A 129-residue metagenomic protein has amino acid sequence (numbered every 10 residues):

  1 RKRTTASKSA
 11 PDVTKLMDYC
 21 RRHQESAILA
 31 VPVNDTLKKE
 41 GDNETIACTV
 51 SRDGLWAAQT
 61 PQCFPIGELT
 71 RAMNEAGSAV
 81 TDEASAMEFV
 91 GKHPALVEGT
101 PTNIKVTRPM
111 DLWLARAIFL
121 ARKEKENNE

Functional and structural regions predicted by a protein language model:
R1-D42, Q59-T60: Conserved beta-loop-beta/alpha segment of the NTase-like Rossmann-fold superfamily that binds/positions NTPs
D18-Y19, A47-C48, A86, A95-L96: Short secondary-structure boundary/capping segments
H23-I28, A47-C48, V80: Short, structured loop/turn "capping" segments at alpha-beta junctions
L37-T49, F89: Acidic/His-rich active-site region of diverse nucleotide-sugar glycosyltransferases
A47-A58: A recurrent flexible, glycine/aromatic-enriched loop bordering the glycosyltransferase active site that acts as
W56-E129: Conserved alpha/beta core of the MobA/IspD/sugar-nucleotide pyrophosphorylase nucleotidyltransferase superfamily
